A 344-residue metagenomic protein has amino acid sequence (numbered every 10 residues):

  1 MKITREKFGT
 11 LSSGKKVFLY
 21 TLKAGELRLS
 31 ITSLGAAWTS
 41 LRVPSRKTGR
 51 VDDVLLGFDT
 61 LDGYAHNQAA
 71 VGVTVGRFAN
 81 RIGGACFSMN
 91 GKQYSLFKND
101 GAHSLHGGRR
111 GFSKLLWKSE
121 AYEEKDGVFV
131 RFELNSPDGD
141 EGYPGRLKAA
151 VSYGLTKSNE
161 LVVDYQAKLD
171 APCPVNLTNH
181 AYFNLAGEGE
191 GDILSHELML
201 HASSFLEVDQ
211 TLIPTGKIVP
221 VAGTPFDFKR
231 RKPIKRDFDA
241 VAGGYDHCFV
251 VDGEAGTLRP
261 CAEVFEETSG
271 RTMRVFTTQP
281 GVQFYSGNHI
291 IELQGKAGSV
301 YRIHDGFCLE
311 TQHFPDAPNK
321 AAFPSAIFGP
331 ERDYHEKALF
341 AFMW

Functional and structural regions predicted by a protein language model:
M1-W344: An exposed, glycine/acidic-rich loop-and-rim segment of catalytic or binding clefts
